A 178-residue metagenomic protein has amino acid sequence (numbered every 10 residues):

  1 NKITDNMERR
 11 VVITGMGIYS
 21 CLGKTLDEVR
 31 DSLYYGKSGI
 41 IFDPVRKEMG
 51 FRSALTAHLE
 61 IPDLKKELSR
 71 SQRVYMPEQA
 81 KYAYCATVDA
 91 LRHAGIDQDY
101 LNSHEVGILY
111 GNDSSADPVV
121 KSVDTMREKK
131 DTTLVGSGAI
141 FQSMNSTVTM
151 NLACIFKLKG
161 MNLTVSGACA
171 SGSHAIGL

Functional and structural regions predicted by a protein language model:
N1-M161: Conserved "HGTGT" condensation-loop signature of ketosynthase/thiolase-family condensing enzymes that catalyze
M161-G167: Short loop-beta-helix segment that forms the pyridoxal 5′-phosphate
G172: Short conserved active-site loop signatures built around small residues
A175-L178: Short, intrinsically disordered, charge-balanced linker/junction segments flanking boundaries in proteins
